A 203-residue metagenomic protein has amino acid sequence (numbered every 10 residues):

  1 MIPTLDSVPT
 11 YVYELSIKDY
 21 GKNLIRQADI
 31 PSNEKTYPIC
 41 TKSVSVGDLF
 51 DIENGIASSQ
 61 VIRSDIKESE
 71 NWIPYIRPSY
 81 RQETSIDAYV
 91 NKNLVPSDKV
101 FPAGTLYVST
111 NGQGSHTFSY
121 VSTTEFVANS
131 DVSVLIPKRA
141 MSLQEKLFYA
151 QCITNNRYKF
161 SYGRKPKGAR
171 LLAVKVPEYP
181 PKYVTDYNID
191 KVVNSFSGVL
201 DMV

Functional and structural regions predicted by a protein language model:
M1, F126-S133, G163-T185, K191: A short glycine-rich beta-alpha junction/loop motif
M1-T84, P181-V203: Non-catalytic DNA-recognition/assembly elements of restriction-modification systems
I39, E68-S69, V100-F101, V121 (+2 more regions): A generic structural signal for short, non-catalytic loop/turn and secondary-structure boundary residues
V61-R63, K138, S161: Short, recurring structural edge motifs at helix starts
N71-I76, G104-L106, D131-S133, L172: Structural beta-strand/beta-sheet cores of well-ordered domains, especially the beta-sheet scaffolds that support
A88-T154: A short beta-sheet element
V121, F148-V176: Intrinsic, low-complexity N-terminal interaction/targeting segments
